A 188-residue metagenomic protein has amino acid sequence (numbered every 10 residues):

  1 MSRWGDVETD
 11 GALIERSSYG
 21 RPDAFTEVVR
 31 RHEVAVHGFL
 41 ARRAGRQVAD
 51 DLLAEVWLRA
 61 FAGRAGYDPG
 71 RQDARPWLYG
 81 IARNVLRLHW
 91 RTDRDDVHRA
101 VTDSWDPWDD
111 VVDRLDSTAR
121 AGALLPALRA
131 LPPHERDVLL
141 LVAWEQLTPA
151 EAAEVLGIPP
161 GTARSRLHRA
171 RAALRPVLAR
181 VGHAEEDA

Functional and structural regions predicted by a protein language model:
S2, R16, P126, E154-V155 (+1 more regions): C-terminal edge and immediately downstream basic/flexible tail or linker adjoining helix-turn-helix-like DNA-binding
S2-W4, S18-E27, H37-E55: Short, charged helix-capping/linker segments at alpha-helix termini
D6-D10, L88, R94-A121, T148: Internal acidic/polar
V29-Q47, G63, L128, R180: Amphipathic, Lys/Arg- and hydrophobic-enriched alpha-helical face
D51-L58, Q72-N84: Structural recognition of an alpha-helix C-terminal capping motif at a helix-to-coil junction
A62-P69, Y79-V101, S117, R169 (+1 more regions): Arg/Lys-rich amphipathic alpha helix in sigma70-family domain 2
R83, R87, E135, W144 (+2 more regions): DNA-recognition helix of helix-turn-helix
V138-L139: A short pre-motif secondary-structure segment
